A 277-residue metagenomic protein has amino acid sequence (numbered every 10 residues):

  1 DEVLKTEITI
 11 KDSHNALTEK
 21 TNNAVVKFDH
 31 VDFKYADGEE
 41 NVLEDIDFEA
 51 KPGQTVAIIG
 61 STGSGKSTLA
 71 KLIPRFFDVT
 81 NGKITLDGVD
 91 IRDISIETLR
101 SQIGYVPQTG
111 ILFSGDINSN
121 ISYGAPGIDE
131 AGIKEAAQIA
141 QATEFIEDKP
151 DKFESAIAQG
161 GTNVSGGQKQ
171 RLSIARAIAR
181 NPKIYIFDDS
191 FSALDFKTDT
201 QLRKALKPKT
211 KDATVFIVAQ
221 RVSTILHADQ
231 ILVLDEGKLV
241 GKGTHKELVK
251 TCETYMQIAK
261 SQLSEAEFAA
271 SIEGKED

Functional and structural regions predicted by a protein language model:
K5-S13, L17-D277: ABC-type nucleotide-binding domain
